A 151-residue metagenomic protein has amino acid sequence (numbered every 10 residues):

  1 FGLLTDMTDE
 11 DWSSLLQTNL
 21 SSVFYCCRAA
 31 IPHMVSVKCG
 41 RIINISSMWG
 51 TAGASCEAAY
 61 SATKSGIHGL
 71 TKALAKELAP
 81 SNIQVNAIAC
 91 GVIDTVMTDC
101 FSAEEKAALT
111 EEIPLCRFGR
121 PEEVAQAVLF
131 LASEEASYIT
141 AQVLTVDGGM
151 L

Functional and structural regions predicted by a protein language model:
G2, A29-R41: A short helix-coil junction within the Rossmann-fold of NAD(P)-dependent oxidoreductases
L3-L4, D11-S13, E105, L109: Substrate-binding pocket helix/loop in short-chain dehydrogenase/reductase
T5, A52-A58, P80-S81, C116 (+1 more regions): Active-site loop immediately N-terminal to the catalytic Tyr-X3-Lys motif of short-chain dehydrogenase/reductase
F24, C39, I83, R117-V146: C-terminal substrate-recognition "lid" of short-chain dehydrogenase/reductases
C27, T63, T71: Active-site helix of classical SDR
P32, K76-P80, S137: Alpha-helical segment proximal to the catalytic Tyr-Lys
S47: Residue(s) in the substrate-gating loop at a strand-loop-helix junction that position the organic substrate next
